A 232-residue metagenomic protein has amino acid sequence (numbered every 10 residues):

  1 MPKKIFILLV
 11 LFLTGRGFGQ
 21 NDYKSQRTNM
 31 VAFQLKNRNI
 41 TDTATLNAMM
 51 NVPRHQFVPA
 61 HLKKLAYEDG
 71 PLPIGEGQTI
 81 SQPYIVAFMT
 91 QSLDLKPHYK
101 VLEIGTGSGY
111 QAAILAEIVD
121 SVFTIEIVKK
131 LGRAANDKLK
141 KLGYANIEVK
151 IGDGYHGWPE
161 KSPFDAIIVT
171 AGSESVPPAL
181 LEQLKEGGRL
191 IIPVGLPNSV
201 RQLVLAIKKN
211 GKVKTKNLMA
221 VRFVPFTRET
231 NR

Functional and structural regions predicted by a protein language model:
K4-I5, A112: Hydrophobic alpha-helical segments, especially transmembrane helices and their immediate juxtamembrane helical caps
I5-L13: Sec-dependent N-terminal signal peptides
L13, D42-T43, P83, K129 (+2 more regions): A generic "functional-site adjacency" signal
F18-L102, Y110-I114, I118, L131-A134 (+3 more regions): Class I SAM-dependent transferase core
D94-K214: Conserved nucleotide-cofactor-binding alpha/beta core module
